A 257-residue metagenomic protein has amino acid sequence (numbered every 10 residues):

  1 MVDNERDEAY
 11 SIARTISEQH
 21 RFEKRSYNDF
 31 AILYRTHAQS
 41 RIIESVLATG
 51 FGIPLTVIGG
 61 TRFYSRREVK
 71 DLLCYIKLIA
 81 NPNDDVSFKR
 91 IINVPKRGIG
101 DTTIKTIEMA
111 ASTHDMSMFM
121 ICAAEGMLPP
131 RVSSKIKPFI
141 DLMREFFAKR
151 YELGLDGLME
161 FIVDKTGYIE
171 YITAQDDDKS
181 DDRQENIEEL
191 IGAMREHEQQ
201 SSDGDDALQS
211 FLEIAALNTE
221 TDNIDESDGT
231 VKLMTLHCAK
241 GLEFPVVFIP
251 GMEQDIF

Functional and structural regions predicted by a protein language model:
M1-I53, K77-N81, T113, E152 (+1 more regions): Helicase P-loop NTPase motor core
Y27, S65-R67, N83-R90, H237-V247: SF2 helicase motor core recognition
T49, T61-P95: Conserved short internal alpha-helix adjacent to the catalytic or cofactor-binding core of large enzyme scaffolds
G50-G52, P95, C122-C238, L242 (+1 more regions): Accessory C-terminal helicase-associated subdomains
K105-A110: C-terminal helical "lid" of AAA+/P-loop NTPase domains
V247-Q254: Short Ser/Thr-interspersed hydrophobic loop/turn segments at strand-loop and sheet-helix junctions that line or gate
